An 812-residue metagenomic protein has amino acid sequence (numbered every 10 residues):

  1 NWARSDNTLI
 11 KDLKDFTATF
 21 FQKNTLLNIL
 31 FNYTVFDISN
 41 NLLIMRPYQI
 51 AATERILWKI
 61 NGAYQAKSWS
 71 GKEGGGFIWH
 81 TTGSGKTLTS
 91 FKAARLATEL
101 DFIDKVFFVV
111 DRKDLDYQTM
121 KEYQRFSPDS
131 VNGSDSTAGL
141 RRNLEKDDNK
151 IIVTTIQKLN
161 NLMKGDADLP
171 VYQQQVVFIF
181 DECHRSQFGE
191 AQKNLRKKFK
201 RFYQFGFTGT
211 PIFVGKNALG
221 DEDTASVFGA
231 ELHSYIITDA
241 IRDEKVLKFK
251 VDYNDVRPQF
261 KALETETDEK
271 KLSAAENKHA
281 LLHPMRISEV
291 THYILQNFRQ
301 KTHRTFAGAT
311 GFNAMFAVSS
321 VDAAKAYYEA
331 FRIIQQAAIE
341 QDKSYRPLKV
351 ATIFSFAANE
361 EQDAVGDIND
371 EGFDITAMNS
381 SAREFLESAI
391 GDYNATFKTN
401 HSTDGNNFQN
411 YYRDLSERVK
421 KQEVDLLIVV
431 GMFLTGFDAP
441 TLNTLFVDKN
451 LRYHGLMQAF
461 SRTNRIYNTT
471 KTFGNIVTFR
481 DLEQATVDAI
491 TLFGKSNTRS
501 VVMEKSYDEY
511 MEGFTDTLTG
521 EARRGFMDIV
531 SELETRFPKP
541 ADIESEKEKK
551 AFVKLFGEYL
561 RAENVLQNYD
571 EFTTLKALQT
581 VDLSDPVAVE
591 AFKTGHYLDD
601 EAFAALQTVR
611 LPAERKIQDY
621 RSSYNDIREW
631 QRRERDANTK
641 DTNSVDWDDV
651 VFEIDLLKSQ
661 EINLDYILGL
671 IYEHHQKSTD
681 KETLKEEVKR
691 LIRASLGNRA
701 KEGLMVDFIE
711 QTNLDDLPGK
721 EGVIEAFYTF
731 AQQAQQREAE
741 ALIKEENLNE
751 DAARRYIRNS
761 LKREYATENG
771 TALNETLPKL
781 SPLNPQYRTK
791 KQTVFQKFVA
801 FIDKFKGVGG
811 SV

Functional and structural regions predicted by a protein language model:
N1, Q157-A167, V171-A275, S288 (+1 more regions): Signature of the SF2 helicase/ATPase Hel1-core->accessory helical subdomain module
N1-K105, D114, Q118-D129, D148 (+3 more regions): ATP-dependent helicase/translocase motor core
Q65-G74, E145-D148, M163-V176, N407 (+3 more regions): Short basic/glycine-enriched coil/helix segment immediately N-terminal to the Walker B
G74, E99, Y117, R299-A307 (+4 more regions): Catalytic cores and motor modules of nucleic-acid processing enzymes
I78-H80, D104-R112, T310-S320: Conserved RecA-like ASCE P-loop NTPase motor core of nucleic-acid helicases/translocases
Q124-K164: Inter-Walker segment of RecA-like/P-loop motor cores
V177, F356-V502, S506-D508: Conserved RecA-like P-loop NTPase helicase motor core
H279-L426: Conserved C-terminal RecA-like helicase domain
